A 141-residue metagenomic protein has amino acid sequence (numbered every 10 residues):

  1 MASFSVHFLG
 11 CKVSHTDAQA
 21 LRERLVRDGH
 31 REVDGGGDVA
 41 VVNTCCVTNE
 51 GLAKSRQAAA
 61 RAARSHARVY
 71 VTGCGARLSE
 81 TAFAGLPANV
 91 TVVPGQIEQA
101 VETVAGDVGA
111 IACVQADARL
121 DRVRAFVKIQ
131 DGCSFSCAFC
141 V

Functional and structural regions predicted by a protein language model:
M1-V141: Proteins enriched for Cys/Gly/acidic motifs involved in redox and nucleic-acid/cofactor modification
